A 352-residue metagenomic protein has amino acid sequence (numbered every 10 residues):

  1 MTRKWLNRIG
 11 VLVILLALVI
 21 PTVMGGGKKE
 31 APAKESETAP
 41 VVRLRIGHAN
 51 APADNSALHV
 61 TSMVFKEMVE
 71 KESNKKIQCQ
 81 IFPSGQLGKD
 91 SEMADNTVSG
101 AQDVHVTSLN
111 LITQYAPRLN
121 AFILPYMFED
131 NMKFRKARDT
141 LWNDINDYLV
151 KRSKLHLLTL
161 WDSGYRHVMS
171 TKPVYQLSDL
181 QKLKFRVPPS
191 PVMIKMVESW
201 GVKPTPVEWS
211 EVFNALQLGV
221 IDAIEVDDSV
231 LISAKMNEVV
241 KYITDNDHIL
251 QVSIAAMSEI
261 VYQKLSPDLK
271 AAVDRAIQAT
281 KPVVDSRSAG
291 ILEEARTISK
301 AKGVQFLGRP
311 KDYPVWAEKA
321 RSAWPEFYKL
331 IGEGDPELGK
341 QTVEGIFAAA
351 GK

Functional and structural regions predicted by a protein language model:
T2-V13: Bacterial N-terminal signal peptides that target proteins for export
W5-L6, T22, L141: Extended hydrophobic/Leu-rich segments
V11, M24-K133, V150-K352: N-terminal secretory/targeting leader peptides
V11-P21: Bacterial N-terminal signal peptides
K136-K154: Hinge/lid segment of periplasmic solute-binding proteins
